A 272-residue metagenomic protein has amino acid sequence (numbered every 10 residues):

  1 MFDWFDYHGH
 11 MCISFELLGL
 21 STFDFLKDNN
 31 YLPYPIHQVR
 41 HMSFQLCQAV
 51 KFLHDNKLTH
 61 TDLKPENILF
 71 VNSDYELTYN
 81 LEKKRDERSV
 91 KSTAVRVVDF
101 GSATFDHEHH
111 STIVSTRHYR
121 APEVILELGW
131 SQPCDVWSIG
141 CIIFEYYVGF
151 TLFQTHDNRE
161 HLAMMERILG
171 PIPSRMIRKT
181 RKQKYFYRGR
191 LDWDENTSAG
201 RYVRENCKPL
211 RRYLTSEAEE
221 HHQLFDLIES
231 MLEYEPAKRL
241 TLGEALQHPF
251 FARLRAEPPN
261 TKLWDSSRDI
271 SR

Functional and structural regions predicted by a protein language model:
F2, H10-C12, G101-E108, P171-E229: C-terminal lobe substrate-recognition/regulatory segment of protein kinase catalytic domains
G9-C12, E16-S92, W137, H221-E229: Conserved alphaE helix
F52, F105-D106, E123-C134, Y147: Conserved end of the kinase activation segment
D74, A237-R272: Regulatory extensions flanking the kinase catalytic core
S92, H110-E127: Conserved activation segment of eukaryotic-like protein kinases, specifically the C-terminal portion of the activation
R96-D99: Pre-DFG segment of protein kinase catalytic domains
M165, I228-E235, R239: Short C-terminal capping segment of an alpha-helix within the protein kinase catalytic domain
